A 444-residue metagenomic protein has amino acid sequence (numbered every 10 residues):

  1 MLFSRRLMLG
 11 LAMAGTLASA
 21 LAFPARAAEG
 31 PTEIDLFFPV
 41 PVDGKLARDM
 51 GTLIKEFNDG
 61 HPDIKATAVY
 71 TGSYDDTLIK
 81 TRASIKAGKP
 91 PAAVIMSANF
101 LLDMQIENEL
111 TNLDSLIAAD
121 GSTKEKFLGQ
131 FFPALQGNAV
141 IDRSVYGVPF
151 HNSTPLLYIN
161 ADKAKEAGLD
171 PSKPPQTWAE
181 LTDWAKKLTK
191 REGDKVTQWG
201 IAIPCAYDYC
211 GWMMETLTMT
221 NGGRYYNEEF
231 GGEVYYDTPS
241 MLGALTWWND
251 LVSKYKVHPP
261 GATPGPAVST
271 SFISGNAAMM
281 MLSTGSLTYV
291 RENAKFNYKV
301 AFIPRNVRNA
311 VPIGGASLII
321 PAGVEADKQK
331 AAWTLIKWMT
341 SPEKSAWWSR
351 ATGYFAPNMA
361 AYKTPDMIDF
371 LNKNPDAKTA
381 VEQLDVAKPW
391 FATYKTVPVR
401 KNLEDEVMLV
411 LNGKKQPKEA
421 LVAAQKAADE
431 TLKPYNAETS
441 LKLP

Functional and structural regions predicted by a protein language model:
E29, T52-F131, E166-G168, K173-Q176 (+5 more regions): Extracytoplasmic "Venus flytrap"/periplasmic binding protein-like
G30, K165, P171, S253-K256 (+1 more regions): Conserved C-terminal helix/tail region of periplasmic/extracytoplasmic solute-binding proteins
T32, D59, K163-A167, L242 (+7 more regions): Extracytoplasmic/periplasmic substrate-recognition and gating elements
A98-L156, C210-M213, L217, K299-A301 (+3 more regions): Hinge/lid segment of periplasmic solute-binding proteins
D114-F131, P174, E192-D194, W199-C205 (+5 more regions): Short, solvent-exposed loop/beta-turn-alpha elements that line the ligand-binding surface or hinge of extracytoplasmic
G129-Q130, Y298-A301, R350-D405, L409 (+1 more regions): Long, aromatic- and glycine/proline-rich binding clefts that accommodate carbohydrate-like moieties
N138-F150, P155, A179-E233, A277: Extracytoplasmic/periplasmic solute-binding protein
T182-T189, E229-G261: Glycine-centered hinge/linker elements that transmit conformational signals in sensory and ligand-binding systems
